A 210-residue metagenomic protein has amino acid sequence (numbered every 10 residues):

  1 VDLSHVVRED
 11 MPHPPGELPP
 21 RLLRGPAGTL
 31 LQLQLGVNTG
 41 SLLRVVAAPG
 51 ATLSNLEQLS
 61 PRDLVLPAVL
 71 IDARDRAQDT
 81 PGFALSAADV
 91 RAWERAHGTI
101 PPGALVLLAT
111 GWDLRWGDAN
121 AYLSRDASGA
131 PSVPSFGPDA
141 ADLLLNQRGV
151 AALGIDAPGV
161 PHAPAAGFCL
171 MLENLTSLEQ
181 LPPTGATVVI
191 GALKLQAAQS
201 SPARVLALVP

Functional and structural regions predicted by a protein language model:
V1-P210: Active-/binding-site microenvironments in catalytic and ligand-binding cores
